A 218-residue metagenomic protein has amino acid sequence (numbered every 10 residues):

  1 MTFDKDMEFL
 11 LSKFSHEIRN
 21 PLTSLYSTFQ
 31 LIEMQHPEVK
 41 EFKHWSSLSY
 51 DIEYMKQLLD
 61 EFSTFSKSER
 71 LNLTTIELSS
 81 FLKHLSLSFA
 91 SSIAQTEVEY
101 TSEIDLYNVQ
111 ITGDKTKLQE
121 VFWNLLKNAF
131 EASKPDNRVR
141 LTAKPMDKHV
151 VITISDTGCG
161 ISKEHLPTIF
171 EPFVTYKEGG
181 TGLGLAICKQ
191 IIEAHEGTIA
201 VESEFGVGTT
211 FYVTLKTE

Functional and structural regions predicted by a protein language model:
F42-S92: Conserved DHp (HisKA) dimerization/phosphotransfer helix of two-component histidine kinases, i.e., the long coiled-coil
E69-L71, Q110-G113, Y176: Conserved micro-motifs of the catalytic ATP-binding
A94, E99-V109: Conserved catalytic submotifs in the C-terminal HATPase_c
D136-K148: Short beta-strand/loop element within the Bergerat-fold HATPase_c
D156: Acidic ATP/Mg2+-coordinating residue in the GHKL
I161-F173: Short conserved segment of the HATPase_c
